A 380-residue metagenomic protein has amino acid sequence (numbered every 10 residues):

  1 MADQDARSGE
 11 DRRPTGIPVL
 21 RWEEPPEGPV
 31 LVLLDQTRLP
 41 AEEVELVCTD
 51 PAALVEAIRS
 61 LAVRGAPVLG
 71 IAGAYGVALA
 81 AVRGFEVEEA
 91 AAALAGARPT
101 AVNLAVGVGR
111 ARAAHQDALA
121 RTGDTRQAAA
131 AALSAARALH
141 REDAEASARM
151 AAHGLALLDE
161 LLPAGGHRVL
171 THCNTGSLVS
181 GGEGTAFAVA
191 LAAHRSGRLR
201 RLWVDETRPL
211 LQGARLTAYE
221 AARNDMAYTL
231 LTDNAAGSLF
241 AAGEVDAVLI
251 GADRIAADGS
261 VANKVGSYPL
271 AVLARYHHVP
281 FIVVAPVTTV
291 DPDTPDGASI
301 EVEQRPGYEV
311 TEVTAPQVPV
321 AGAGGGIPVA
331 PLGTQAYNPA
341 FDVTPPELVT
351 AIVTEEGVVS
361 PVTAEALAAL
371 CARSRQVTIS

Functional and structural regions predicted by a protein language model:
G16-T122: Long amphipathic alpha-helical segments
L34, A72-G76, G107, L170-N174 (+3 more regions): Short beta-strand segments
L46-A62, F85, P163, H167-T171 (+1 more regions): Short, hydrophobic/aliphatic alpha-helical segments
V47, P51-L54, A66, G70 (+14 more regions): Generic structural signal for well-ordered, non-membrane alpha-helical segments in soluble metabolic enzymes
S60-G73, L104, N174-G182, Y337-V353: Conserved phosphate/anionic-ligand binding catalytic regions in large, soluble enzymes, centered on
V106-V169, R198-R200, V204-V248: Ligand-binding beta-strand-loop-alpha-helix segment within the catalytic cores of soluble metabolic enzymes
G184-R195, A271: Histidine-anchored nucleotide/phosphate-binding helix
L199-R200, D205-S380: Conserved phosphate- and dinucleotide-binding cores of soluble alpha/beta proteins, encompassing both enzyme active
